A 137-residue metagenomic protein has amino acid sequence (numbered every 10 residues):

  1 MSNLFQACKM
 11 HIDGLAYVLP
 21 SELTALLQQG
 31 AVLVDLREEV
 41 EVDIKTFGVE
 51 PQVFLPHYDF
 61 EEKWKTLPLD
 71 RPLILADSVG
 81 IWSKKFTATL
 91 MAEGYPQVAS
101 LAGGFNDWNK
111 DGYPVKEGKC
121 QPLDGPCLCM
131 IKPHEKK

Functional and structural regions predicted by a protein language model:
M1-S21, L26-Q29, E39-P72, I81-K137: Rhodanese-like catalytic fold shared by cysteine-dependent sulfurtransferases and DSP/PTP-type phosphatases
L33-D35: Structural scaffold elements adjacent to functional motifs in cytosolic proteins
L75-D77: Short, surface-exposed ligand- or partner-binding patches at beta-edge/loop junctions that are enriched in aromatics
